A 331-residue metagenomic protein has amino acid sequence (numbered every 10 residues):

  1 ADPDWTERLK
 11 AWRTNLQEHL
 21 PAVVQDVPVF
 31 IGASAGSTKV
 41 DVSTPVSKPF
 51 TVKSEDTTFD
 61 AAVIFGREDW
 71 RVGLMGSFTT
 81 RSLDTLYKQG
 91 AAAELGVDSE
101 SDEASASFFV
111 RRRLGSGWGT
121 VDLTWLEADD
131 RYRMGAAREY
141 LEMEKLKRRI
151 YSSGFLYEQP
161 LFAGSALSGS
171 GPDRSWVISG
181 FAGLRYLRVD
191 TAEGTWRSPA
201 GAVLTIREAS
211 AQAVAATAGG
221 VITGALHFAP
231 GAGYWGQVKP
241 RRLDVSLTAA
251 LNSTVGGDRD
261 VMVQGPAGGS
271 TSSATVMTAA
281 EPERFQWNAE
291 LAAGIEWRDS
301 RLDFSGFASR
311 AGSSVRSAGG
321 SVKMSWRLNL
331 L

Functional and structural regions predicted by a protein language model:
A1-T120, T124, L141-L331: Secretion/assembly modules of Gram-negative surface proteins
